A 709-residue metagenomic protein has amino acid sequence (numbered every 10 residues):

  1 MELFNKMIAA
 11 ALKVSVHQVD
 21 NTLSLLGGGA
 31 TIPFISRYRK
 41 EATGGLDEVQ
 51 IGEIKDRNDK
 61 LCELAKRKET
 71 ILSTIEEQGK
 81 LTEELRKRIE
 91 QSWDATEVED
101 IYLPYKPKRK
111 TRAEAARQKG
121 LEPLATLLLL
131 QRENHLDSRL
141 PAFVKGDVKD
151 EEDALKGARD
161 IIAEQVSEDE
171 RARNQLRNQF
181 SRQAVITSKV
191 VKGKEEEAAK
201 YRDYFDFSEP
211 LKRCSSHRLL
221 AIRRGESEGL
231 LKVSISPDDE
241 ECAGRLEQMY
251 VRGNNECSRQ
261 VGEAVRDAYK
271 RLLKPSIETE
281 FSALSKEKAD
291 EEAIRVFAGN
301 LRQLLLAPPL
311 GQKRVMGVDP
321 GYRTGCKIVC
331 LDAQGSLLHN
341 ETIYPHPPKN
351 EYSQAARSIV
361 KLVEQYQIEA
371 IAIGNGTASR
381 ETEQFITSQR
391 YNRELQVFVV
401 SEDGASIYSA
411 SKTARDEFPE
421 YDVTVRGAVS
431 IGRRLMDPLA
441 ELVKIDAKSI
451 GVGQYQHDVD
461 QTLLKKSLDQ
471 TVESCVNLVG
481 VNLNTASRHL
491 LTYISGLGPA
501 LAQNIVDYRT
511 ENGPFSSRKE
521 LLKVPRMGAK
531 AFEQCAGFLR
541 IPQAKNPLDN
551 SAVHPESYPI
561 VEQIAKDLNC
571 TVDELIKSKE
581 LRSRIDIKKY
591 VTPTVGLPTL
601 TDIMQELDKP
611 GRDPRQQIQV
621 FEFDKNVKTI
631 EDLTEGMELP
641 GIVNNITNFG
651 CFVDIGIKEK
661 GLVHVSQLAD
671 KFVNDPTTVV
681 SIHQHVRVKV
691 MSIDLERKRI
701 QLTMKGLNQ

Functional and structural regions predicted by a protein language model:
K13-V14, P308-L310, E473-D507, K625-V663 (+1 more regions): C-terminal accessory/binding modules appended to enzymatic or scaffolding proteins
S24-G27, P104, A115-Q118, A221-G225 (+14 more regions): Replace "in large, NTP-powered and nucleic-acid-processing enzymes" with "in large, NTP-powered factors and other
T31, D47-K149, H339, L478-Q617 (+4 more regions): Accessory alpha-helical DNA-binding modules that contact the DNA backbone or grooves
Q50-E53, K60, L64-T74, Q78-G317 (+3 more regions): Duplex nucleic acid-engaging cores and interfaces of nucleic-acid transaction enzymes
E97, F398, G404, S409-V479 (+1 more regions): Long, charge-rich intrinsically disordered scaffolds of nucleic-acid metabolism proteins
F143-E151, F207-S208, R245-L273, I277 (+2 more regions): Low-complexity, acidic/Ser/Thr- and charged residue-rich accessory regions of DNA metabolism proteins
N178-V185, V318-Y322, G376-E381, V400-I407 (+5 more regions): A glycine-rich phosphate-binding loop feature that marks nucleotide/adenosyl-phosphate handling sites
E280-A298, S449-N482, K588-E635: Long, charged amphipathic helices and adjacent flexible linkers at domain junctions
